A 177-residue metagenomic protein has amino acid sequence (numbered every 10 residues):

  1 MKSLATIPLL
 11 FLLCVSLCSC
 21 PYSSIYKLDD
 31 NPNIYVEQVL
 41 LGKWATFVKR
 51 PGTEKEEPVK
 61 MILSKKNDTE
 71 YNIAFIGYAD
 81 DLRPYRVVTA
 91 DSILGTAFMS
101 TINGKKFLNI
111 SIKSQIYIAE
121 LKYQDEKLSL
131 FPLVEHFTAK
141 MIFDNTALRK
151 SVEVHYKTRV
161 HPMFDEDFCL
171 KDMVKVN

Functional and structural regions predicted by a protein language model:
M1-A5: Positively charged n-region of N-terminal signal peptides that target proteins for export
S16-S19: C-terminal motif of bacterial Sec signal peptides marking the signal peptidase cleavage site
P21-E37, K49-P58, K66-N177: Calycin-type beta-barrel ligand-binding domains and close structural analogs
Q38-K43: A glycine-anchored, Pro-Gly-centered beta-turn/N-cap motif
A45-F47: Short edge beta-strand/loop segments characteristic of extracellular beta-sandwich folds
